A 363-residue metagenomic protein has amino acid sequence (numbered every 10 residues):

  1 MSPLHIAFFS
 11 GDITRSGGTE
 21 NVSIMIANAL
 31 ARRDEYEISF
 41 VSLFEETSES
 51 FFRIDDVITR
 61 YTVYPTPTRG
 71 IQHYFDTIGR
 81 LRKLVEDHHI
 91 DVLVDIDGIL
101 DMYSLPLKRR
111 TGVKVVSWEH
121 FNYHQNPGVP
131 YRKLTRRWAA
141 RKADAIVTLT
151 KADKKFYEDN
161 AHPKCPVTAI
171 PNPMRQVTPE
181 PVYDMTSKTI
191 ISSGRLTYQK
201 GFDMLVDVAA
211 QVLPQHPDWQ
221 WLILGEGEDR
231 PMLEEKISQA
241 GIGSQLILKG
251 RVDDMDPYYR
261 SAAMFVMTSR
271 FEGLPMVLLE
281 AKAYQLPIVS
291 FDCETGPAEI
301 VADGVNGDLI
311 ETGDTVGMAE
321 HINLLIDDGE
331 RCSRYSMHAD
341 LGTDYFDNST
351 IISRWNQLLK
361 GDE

Functional and structural regions predicted by a protein language model:
F9-G17, N21-Q72, A169: N-terminal strand-loop element at the rim of the active site of nucleotide-sugar-dependent glycosyltransferases
G17-M25, K188, S192-P214, W221 (+2 more regions): A conserved mid-protein helix/loop that constitutes part of the nucleotide-sugar donor-binding site
D95-D101, E119: Short His-centered aromatic/hydrophobic patch
R141-V167, M174-Q176: A short, active-site helix/loop in glycosyltransferases that binds the activated sugar's phosphate group
E234-G250: Nucleotide-activated donor-binding/catalytic signature segment of Leloir-type glycosyltransferases, i.e., the conserved
R251, R270: Aromatic "clamp/platform" in nucleotide-sugar-dependent glycosyltransferases that forms part of the donor/acceptor
P287-F291: Short hydrophobic beta-strand element within catalytic cores of glycosyltransferases and related nucleotide-activated
A302-G304, D308-T315, L324-G329: Conserved acidic donor-binding segment of nucleotide-sugar-dependent glycosyltransferases
